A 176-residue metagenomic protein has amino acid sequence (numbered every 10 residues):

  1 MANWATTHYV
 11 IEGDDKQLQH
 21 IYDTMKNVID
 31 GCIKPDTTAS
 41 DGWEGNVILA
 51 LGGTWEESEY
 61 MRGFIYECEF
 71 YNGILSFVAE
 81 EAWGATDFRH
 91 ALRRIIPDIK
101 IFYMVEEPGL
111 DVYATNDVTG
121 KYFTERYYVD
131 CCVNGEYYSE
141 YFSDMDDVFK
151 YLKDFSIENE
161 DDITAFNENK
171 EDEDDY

Functional and structural regions predicted by a protein language model:
M1-Y176: Intrinsic low-complexity, intrinsically disordered or marginally ordered coil/linker segments
